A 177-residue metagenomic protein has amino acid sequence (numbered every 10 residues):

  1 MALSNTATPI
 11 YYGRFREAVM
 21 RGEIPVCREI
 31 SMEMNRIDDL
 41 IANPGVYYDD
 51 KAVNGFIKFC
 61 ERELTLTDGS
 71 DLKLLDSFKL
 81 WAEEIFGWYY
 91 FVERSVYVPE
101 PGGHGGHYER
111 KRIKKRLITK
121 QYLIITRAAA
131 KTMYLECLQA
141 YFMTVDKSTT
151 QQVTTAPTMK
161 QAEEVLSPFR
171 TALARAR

Functional and structural regions predicted by a protein language model:
A2-R177: Phosphate/NTP-binding elements of NTP-utilizing enzymes
